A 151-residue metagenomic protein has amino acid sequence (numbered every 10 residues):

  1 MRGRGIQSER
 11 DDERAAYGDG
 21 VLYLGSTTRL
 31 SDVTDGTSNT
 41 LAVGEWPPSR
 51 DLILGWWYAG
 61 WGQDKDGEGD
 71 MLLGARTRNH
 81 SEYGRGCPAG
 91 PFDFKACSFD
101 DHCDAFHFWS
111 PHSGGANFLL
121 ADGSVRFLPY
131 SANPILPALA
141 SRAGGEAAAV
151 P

Functional and structural regions predicted by a protein language model:
M1-P151: Surface-exposed loop/linker segments characteristic of extracytoplasmic
